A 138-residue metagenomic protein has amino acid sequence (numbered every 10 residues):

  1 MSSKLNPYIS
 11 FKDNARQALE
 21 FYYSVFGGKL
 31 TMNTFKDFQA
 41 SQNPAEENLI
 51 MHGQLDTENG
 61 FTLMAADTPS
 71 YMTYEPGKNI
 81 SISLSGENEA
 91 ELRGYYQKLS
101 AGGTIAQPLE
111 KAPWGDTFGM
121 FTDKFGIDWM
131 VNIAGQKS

Functional and structural regions predicted by a protein language model:
M1-Q107, M120-S138: Glyoxalase I/VOC metalloenzyme domain signal
P113-D116: Short, small/polar residue-rich loop motifs at catalytic or cofactor-binding pockets
